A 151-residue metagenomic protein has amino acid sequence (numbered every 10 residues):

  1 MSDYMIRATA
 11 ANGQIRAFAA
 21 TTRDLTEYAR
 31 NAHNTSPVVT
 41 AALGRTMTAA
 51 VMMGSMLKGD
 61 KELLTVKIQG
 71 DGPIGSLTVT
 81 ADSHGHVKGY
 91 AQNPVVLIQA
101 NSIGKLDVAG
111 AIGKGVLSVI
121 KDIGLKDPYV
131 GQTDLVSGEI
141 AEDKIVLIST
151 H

Functional and structural regions predicted by a protein language model:
S2-D122: N-terminal functional module of multi-domain proteins
V108-H151: Intrinsically disordered, low-complexity regions enriched in acidic/Ser/Thr/Pro/Gln residues
